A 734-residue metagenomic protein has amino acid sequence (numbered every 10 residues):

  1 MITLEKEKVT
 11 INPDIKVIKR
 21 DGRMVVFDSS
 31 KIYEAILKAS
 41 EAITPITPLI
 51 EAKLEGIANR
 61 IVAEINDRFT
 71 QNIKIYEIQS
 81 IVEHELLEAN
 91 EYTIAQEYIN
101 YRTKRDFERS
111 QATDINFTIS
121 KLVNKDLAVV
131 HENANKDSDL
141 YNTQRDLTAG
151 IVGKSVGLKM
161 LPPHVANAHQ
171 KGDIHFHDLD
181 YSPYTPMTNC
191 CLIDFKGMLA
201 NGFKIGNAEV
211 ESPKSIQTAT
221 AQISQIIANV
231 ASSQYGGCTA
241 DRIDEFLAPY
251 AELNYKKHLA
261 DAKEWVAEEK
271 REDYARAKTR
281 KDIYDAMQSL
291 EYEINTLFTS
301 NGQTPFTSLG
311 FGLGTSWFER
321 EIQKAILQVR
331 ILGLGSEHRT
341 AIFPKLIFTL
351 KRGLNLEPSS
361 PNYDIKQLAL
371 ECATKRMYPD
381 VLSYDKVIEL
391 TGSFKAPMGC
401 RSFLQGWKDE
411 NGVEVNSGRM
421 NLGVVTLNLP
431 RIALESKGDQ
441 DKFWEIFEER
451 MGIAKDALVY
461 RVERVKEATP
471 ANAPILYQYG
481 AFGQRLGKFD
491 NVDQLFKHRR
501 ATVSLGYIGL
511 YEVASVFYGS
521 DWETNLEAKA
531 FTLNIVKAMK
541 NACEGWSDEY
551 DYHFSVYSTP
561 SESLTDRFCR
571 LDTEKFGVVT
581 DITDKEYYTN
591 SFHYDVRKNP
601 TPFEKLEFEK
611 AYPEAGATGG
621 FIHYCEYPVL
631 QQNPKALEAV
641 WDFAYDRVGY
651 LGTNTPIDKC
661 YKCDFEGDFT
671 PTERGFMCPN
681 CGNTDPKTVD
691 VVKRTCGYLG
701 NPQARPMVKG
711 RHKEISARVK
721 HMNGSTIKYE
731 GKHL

Functional and structural regions predicted by a protein language model:
I2-L122, K713, A717-R718: Charged, amphipathic alpha-helical regulatory modules used for macromolecular assembly or allosteric control
L37, P430-L434, V513-V516: Short connector loops/turns at beta-strand edges and beta->alpha or beta->beta junctions
A52, I283-M287, E291, S515-V516 (+1 more regions): Metallocofactor- and cofactor-centric catalytic cores in central/energy metabolism, strongly enriched
A58-I65, E85-L86, F531-G545, E714-I727: Short, mixed-charge aromatic SLiMs
K104-E108, D114-R499, S520-D521, N525-K687 (+1 more regions): Conserved catalytic cores of very large enzyme subunits
E245, V503-V516, K537, R694: Contiguous, well-ordered alpha-helical segments that form the cores/surfaces of helical PPI scaffolds
G682-L734: Long insertion/accessory domains within large nucleic-acid-processing enzymes
